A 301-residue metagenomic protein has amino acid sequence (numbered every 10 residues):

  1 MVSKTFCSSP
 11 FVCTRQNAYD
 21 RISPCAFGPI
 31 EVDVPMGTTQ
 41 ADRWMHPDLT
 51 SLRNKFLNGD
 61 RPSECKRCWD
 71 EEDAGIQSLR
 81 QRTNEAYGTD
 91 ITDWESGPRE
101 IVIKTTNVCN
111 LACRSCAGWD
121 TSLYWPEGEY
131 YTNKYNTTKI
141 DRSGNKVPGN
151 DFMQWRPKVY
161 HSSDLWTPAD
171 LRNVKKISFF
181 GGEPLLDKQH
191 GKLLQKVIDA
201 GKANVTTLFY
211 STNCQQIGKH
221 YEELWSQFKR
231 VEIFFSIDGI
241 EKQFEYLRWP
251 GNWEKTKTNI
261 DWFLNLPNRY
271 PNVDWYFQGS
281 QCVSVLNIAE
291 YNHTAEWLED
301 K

Functional and structural regions predicted by a protein language model:
M1-A86: Accessory C-terminal segments flanking Radical SAM cores
F6-Y19, I91-W119, K175-S178: N-terminal pre-triad scaffold of radical SAM enzymes
W69-E71, C116-S122: Detector for the c-type heme attachment site
D73-E100, C109-L111, T132: Recognition helices and adjacent regulatory flanks at domain boundaries
P98-V108, W119-H161, R172-K188, A200-K219 (+2 more regions): Core AdoMet radical
Q189-Q195, G218-W225, E290-N292: Distinct, well-ordered alpha-helical segments
E223-R230, P267-N268, E299: Acidic (Asp/Glu)-rich catalytic clusters
V285-D300: Catalytic cores of alpha/beta
